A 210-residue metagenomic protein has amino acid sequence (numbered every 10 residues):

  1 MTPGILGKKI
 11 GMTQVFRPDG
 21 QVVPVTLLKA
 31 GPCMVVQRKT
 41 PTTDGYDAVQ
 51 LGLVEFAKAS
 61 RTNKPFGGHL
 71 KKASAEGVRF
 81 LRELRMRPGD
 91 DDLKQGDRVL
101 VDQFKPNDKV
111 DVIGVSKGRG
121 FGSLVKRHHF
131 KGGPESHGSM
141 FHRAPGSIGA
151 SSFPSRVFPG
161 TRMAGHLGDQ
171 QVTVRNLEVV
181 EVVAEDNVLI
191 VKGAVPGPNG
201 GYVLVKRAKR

Functional and structural regions predicted by a protein language model:
M1-R210: Extended basic (Lys/Arg/His-rich) segments that typically form rRNA-contacting surfaces in ribosomal proteins
